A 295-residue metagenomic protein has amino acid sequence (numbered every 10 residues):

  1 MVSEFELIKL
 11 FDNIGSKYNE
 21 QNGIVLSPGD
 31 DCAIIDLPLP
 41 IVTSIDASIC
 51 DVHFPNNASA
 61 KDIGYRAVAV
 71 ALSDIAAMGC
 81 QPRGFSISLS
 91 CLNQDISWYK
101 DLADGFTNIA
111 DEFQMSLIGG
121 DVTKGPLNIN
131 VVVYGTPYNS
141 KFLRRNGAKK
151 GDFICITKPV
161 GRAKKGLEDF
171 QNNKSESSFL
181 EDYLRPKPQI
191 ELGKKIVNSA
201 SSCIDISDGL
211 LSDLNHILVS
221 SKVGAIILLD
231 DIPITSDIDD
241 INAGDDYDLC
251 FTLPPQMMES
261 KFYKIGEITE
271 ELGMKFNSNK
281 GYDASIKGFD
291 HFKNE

Functional and structural regions predicted by a protein language model:
M1-S59, M78, I87, N294-E295: Extreme N-terminal cap/leader segments of soluble proteins
I34, A71, G79, L117 (+4 more regions): Residue-level signal for inorganic ion chemistry
L37-I41, S48, Q81-E168, D237: Glycine-rich anion-binding loops of enzyme active sites
A60-G84, D101-E112, E191, K195 (+1 more regions): Small-aliphatic-rich amphipathic alpha-helix that forms the alpha element of a beta-alpha
N93-Q94, Y183-D246: Active-site-proximal betaalpha loop/short-helix elements that scaffold phosphoryl/nucleotidyl transfer chemistry
Y134-T136, C250-P254: Short hydrophobic/aromatic beta-strand micro-patches that form the beta-sheet surface supporting nucleotide- or nucleic
K164-D182: Short, compositionally biased
Y183-K187, E259-E295: Acidic, Ser/Thr/Pro-rich beta/coil linker or hinge segments at domain junctions
